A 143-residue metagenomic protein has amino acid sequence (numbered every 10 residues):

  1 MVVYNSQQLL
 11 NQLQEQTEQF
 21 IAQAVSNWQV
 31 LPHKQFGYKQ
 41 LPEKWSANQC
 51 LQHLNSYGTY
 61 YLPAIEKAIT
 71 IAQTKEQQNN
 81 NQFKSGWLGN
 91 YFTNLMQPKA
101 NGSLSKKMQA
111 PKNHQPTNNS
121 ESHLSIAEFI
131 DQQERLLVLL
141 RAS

Functional and structural regions predicted by a protein language model:
M1-Q52, S56-S143: Aromatic-glycine hotspot motif
